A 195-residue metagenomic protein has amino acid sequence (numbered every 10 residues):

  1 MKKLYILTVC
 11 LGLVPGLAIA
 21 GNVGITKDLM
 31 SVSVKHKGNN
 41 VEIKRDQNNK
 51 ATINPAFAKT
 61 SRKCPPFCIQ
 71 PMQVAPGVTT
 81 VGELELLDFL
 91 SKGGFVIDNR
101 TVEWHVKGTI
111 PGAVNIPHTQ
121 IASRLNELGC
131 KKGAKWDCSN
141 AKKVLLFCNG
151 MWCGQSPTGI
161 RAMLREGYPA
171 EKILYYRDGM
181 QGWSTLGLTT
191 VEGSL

Functional and structural regions predicted by a protein language model:
M1-L4: Positively charged n-region of N-terminal signal peptides that target proteins for export
T8-G16: Bacterial N-terminal signal peptides
I19-N99, W104: Flexible, polar/low-complexity N-terminal or interdomain linker segments that lie immediately upstream of folded
P71-G77, I121, L146-M151: Second-shell loop/turn segments in exported
V78-K143: Mid-length scaffold segments of soluble, non-membrane domains
K107-I110, P157-I160, L186-G187: Short, solvent-exposed loop/turn and secondary-structure capping segments
K131-G182: Catalytic cysteine-centered active loop of the rhodanese-like fold, especially the PTP/DSP P-loop
L186-L195: Active-site neighborhoods of enzymes that stabilize oxyanions during catalysis
